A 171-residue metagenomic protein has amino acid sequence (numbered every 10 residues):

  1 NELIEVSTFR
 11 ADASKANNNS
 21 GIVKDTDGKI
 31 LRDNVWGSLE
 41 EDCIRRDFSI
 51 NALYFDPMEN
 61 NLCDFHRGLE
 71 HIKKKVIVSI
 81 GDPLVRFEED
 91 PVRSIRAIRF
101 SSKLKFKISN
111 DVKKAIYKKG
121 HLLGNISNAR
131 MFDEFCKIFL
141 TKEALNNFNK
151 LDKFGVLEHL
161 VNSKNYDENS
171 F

Functional and structural regions predicted by a protein language model:
N1-F171: Catalytic cores of the polymerase beta-like nucleotidyltransferase superfamily and closely associated nucleotide
